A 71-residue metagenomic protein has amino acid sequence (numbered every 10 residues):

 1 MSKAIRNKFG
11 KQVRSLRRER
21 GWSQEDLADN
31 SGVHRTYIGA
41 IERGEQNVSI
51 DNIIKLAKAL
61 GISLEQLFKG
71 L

Functional and structural regions predicted by a protein language model:
M1-K8: A detector for short, charged/polar N-terminal pre-domain segments
A4, K58, F68-L71: Short, charged recognition helix plus adjacent turn of helix-turn-helix-like nucleic-acid-binding domains
K11-N30: Short basic helix-loop element that most often maps to the first helix and adjoining turn of HTH DNA-binding modules
V13, L27-A28, I38-I41, L67: Conserved hydrophobic/aromatic packing and binding residues within compact polymer-binding modules
V13, Q24, R35, I50-I53: Helix-turn-helix DNA-binding elements, focusing on the entry/boundary residues of the two helices that contact DNA
V33-Q46: Recognition helix of helix-turn-helix/homeodomain-like DNA-binding domains that insert into the DNA major groove
N52-Q66: DNA major-groove recognition helix of helix-turn-helix/homeodomain DNA-binding modules
